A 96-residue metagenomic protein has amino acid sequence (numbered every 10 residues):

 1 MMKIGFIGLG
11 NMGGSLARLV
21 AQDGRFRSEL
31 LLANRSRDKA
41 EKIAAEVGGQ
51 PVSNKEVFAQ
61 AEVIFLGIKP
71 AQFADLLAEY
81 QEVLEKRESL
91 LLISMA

Functional and structural regions predicted by a protein language model:
M1-A59: NAD(P)+-binding Rossmann beta1-loop-alpha1 motif at the extreme N-terminus of oxidoreductases
E46-V47, P51-A96: Rossmann-like NAD(P)(H) cofactor-binding subdomain of soluble oxidoreductases
